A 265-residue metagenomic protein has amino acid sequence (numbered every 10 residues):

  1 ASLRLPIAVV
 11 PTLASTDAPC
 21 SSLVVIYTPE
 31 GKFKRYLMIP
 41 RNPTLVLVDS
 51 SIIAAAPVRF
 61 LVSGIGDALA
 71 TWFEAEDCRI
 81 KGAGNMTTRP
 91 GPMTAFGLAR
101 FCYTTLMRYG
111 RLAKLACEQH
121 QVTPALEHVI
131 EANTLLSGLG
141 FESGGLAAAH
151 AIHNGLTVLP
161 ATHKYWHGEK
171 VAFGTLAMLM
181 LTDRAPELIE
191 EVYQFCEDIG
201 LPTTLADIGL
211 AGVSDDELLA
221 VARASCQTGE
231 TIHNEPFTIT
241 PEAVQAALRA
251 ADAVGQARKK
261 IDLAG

Functional and structural regions predicted by a protein language model:
S2, I39-P40, G140-F141, E230-T231: Short hydrophobic "helix-edge" motifs at membrane interfaces and signal-peptide entry regions
S2-T94: A glycine/threonine-rich phosphate-anchoring loop and its flanking beta-alpha core in nucleotide/phosphate-binding
W72, E76-I80, A113, I199 (+1 more regions): A short secondary-structure junction motif
W72, L159, M178-T182, S225 (+1 more regions): Generic structural signal for hydrophobic core residues of well-folded globular domains
A83-L201: Active-site segments that bind and position negatively charged phosphate/pyrophosphate groups
R184-G265: C-terminal charged capping/lid subdomain of soluble metabolic enzymes
